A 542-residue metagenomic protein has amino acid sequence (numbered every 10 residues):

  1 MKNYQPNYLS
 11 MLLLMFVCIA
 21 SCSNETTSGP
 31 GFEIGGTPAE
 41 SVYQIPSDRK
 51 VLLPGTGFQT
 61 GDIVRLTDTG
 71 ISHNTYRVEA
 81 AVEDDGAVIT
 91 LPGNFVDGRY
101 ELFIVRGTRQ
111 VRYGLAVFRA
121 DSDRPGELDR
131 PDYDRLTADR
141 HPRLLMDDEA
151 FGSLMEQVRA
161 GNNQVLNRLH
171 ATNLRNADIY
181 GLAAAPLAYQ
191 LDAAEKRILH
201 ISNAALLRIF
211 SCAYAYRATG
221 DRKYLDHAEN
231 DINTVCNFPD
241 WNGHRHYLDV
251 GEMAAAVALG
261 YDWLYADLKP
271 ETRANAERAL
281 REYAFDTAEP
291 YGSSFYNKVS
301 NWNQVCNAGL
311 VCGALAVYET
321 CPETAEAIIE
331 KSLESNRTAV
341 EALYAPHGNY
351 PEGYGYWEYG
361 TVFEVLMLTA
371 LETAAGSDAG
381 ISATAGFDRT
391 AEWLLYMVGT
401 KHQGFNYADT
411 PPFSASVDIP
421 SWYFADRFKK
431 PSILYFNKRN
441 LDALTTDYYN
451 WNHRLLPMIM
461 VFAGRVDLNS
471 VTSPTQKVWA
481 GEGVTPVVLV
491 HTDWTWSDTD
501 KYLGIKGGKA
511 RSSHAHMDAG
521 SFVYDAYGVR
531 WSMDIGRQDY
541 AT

Functional and structural regions predicted by a protein language model:
M1-M11: Bacterial N-terminal signal peptides that target proteins for export
C18-S21: C-terminal motif of bacterial Sec signal peptides marking the signal peptidase cleavage site
E25-I63, R109-D123: Beta-strand/beta-sandwich contexts
Q44-R109: Immunoglobulin-like IPT/TIG beta-sandwich domains and homologous Ig-like subdomains
L115-R140: Low-complexity, Pro/Ser/Thr- and charge-rich linker/hinge segments at domain boundaries
G126, Y356-T542: Extended polysaccharide-engagement surfaces of secreted carbohydrate-active enzymes
D132-A184: Hydrophobic alpha-helical membrane-insertion signals
Q157-R159, V165-N167, I179-T400, T410: Aromatic-lined, polymer-binding surfaces characteristic of secreted/periplasmic polysaccharide-degrading enzymes
